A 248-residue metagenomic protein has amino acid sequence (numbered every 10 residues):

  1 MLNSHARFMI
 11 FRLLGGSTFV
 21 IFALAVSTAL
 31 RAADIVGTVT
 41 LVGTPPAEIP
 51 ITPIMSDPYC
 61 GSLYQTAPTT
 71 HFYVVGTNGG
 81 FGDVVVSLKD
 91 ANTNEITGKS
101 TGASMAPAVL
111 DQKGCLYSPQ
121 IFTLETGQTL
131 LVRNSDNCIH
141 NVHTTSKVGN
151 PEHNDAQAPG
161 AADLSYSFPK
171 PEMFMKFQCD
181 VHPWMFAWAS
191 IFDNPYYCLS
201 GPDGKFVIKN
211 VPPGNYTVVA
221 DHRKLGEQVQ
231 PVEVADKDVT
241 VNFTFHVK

Functional and structural regions predicted by a protein language model:
M1-L13: N-terminal secretory signal peptides that target proteins for export/translocation
R12-S27: Bacterial N-terminal signal peptides
L30-K248: Extracytoplasmic copper-binding redox domains, predominantly the cupredoxin/blue-copper superfamily
